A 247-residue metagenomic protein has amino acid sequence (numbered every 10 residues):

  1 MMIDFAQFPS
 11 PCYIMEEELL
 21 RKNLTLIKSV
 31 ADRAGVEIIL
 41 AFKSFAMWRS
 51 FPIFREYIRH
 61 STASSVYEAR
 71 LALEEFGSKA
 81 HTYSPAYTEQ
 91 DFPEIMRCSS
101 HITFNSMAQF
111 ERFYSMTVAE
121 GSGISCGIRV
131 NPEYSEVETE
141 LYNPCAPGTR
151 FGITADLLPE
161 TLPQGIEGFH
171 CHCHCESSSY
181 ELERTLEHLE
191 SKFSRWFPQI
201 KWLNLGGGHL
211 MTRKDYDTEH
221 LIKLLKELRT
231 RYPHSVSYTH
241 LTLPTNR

Functional and structural regions predicted by a protein language model:
M1-Y13: Generic N-terminal amphipathic, Lys/Arg-enriched alpha-helix
V36-W202, L224-E227, R231: Active-site-proximal beta-alpha core segment in soluble small-molecule metabolic enzymes
H174, L203-L210, L241: Glycine-rich beta-strand-to-loop/alpha-helix junction loops that act as flexible
D215-D217: Histidine/acidic-residue-rich catalytic or RNA/ligand-binding cores of hydrolases and nuclease-related proteins
S235-V236: A glycine- and small/hydrophobic-rich beta-loop-beta segment that serves as a flexible "lid/hinge" or phosphate-binding
T239-T245: Conserved small/polar residues in nucleotide/adenosyl-binding loops
